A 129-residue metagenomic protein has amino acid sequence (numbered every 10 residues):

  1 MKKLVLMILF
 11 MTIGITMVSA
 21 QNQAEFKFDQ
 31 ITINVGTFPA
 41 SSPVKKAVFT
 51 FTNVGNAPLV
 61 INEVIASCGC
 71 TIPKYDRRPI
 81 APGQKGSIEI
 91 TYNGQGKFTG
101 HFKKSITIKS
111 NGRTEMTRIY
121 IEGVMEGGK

Functional and structural regions predicted by a protein language model:
L4-G14: Sec-dependent N-terminal signal peptides
F10, V18-N22: Boundary at the C-terminal end of the N-terminal hydrophobic targeting segment
Q21-T50, V54, M125-K129: Beta-sheet-dominated interaction scaffolds and their linkers
S42-V48, K97-S105: Short, solvent-exposed loop/turn segments enriched in Ser/Thr/Gly
V54-A57, G96, G112: Short, acidic/polar linear motifs in exposed loop/turn regions
N56-S87: Surface-exposed binding patches on compact interaction domains or structured appendages
T107-E115: Short, exposed beta-strand-loop hairpins at the edges of beta-sheets in extracellular/periplasmic proteins
T117-M125: C-terminal edge beta-strand
